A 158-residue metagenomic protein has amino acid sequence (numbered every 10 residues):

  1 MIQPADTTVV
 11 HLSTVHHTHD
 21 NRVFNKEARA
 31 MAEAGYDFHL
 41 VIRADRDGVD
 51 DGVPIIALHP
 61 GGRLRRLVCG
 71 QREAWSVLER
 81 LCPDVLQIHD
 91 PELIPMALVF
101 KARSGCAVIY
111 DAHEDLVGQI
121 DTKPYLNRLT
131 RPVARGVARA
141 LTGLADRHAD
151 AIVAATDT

Functional and structural regions predicted by a protein language model:
M1-D47, V53-P54, A151-V153, D157: N-terminal subdomain of nucleotide-sugar transferases
E27, R72-E79, A102-R103, Y110 (+2 more regions): Membrane-proximal helix-turn-helix segments that form the acceptor-binding/catalytic region of lipid-linked
R43-R46, A112-L116: Short glycine-enriched loops at secondary-structure junctions
G48-D50, V117-T122: Short acidic/His/Gly/Ser-rich catalytic and metal-binding motifs that mark active-site loops of diverse hydrolases
D51-V77, Y125-A134: A short, charged, and often flexible helix/loop element on the N-terminal side of the glycosyltransferase catalytic
S76-I94, C106-I109: Short N-terminal targeting/anchoring amphipathic segment
D90, E114, T156-D157: Helix N-cap/beta->alpha junction signal
P95-M96, T158: Phosphate- and divalent-cation-binding pockets in alpha/beta enzyme and binding domains that engage nucleotide-derived
